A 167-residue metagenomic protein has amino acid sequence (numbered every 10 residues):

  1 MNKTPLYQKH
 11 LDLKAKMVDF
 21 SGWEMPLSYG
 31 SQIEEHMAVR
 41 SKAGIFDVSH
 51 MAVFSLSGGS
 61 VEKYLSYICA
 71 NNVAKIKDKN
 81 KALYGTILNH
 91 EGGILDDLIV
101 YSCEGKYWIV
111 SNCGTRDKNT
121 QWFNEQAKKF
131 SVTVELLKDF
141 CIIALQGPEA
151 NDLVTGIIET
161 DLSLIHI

Functional and structural regions predicted by a protein language model:
M1-I165: Basic, glycine/lysine-rich polyanion-binding surfaces/domains
